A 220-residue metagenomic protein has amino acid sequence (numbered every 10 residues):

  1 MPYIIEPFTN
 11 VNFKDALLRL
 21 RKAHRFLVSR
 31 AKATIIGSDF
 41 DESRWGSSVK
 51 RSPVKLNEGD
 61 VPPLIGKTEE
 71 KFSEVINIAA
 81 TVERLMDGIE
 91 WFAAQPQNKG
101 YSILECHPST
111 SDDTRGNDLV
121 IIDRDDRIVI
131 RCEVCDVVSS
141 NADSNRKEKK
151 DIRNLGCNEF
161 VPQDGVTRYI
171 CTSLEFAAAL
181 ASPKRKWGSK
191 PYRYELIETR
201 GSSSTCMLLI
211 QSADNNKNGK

Functional and structural regions predicted by a protein language model:
M1-H24, V134, C157, E175-W187 (+1 more regions): Mixed-charge (Asp/Glu-Lys/Arg
M1-L56: Nuclease-adjacent, charged terminal/linker segments that flank catalytic cores
L27, G88-Q97, L155-E159, P183-W187: Hydrophobic, Leu/Ile/Phe/Ala-enriched alpha-helical segments that form helix-helix packing faces
N57-H107: Acidic-basic catalytic patches of nuclease active cores, encompassing PD-(D/E)XK and other metal-cofactor nuclease
Y101-D125: Active-site metal-binding core of divalent-cation-utilizing nuclease and nuclease-like domains
L119-N141: Conserved catalytic cores of phosphodiester-cleaving nucleases, focusing on short active-site segments
V134-P191: Catalytic cores of nucleic-acid endonucleases
I170-K220: Domain-level recognition of nuclease-like catalytic cores that cleave nucleotide substrates
